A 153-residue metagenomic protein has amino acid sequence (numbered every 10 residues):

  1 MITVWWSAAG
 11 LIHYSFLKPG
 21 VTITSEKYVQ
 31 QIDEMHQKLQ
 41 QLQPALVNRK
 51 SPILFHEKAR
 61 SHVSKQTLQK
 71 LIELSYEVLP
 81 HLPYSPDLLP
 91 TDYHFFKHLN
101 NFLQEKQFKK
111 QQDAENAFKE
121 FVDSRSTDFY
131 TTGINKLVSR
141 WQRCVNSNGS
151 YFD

Functional and structural regions predicted by a protein language model:
M1-D153: Surface/interface recognition patches
